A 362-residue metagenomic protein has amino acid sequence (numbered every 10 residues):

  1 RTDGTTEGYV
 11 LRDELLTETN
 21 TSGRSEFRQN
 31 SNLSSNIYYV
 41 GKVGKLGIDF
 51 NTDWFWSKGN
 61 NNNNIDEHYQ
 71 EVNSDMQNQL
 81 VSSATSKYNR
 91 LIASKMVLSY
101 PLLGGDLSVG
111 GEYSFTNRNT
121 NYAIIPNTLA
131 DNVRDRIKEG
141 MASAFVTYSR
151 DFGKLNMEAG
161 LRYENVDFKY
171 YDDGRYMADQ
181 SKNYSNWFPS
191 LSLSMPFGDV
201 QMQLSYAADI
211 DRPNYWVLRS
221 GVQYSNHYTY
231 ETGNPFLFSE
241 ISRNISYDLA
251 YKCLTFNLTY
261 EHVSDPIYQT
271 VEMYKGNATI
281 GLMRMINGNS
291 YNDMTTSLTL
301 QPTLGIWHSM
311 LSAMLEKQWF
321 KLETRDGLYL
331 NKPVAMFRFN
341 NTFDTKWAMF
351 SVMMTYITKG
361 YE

Functional and structural regions predicted by a protein language model:
R1-S246, C253-E362: Primarily recognizes Gram-negative and organellar outer-membrane beta-barrels
